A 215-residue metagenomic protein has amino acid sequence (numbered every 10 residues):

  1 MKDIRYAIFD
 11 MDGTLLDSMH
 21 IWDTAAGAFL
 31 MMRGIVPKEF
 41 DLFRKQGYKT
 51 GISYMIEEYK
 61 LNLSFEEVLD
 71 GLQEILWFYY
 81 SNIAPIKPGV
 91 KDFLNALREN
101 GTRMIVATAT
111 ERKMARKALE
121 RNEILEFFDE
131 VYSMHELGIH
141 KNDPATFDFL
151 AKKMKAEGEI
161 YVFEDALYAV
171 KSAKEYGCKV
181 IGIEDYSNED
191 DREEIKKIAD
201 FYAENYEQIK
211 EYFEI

Functional and structural regions predicted by a protein language model:
M1-R5, N95, R112, R116-I215: Asp-based, Mg2+/Mn2+-dependent phosphohydrolase catalytic module
K2-K91: N-terminal helical cap/lid subdomain that shapes the substrate entry/recognition surface in HAD-like hydrolases
G13, K38-E39, Y80-S81, T102 (+3 more regions): Short, contiguous strand/loop micro-motifs
T14, T108-T110, E184: Conserved phosphate-coupling serine/threonine residues in phosphotransfer and NTP-handling enzymes
L15, M104-A107, I139, V162-F163: Conserved SAM-binding loop
I21, F43-G47, P85-G89, T110 (+4 more regions): Short beta->alpha linker loops
I35, T102, C178: Short phosphate-binding/catalytic loops that engage adenosine nucleotides
F78-V106, R112, R116: Short, acidic loop-to-helix structural element flanking the phosphoryl-transfer center in phosphate-processing enzymes
